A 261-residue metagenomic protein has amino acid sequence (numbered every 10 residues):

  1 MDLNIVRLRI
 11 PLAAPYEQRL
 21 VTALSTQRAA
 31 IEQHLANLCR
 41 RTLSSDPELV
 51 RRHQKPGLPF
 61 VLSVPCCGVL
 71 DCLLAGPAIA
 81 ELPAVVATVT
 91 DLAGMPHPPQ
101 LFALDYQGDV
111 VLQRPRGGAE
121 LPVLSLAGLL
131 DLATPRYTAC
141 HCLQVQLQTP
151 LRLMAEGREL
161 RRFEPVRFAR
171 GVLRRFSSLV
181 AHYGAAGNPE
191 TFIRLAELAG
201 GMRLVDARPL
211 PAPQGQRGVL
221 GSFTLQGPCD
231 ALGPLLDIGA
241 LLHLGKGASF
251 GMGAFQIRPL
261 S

Functional and structural regions predicted by a protein language model:
M1-S261: RNA-interacting cores
